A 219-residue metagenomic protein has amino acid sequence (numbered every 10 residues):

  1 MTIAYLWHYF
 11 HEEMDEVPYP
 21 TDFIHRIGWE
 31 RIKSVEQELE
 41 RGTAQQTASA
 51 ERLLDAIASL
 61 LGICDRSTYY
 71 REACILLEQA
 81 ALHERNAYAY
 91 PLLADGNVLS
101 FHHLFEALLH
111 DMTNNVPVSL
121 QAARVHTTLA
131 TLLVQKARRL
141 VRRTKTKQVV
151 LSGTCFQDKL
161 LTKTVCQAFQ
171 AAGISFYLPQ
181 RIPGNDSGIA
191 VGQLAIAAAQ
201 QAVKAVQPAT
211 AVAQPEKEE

Functional and structural regions predicted by a protein language model:
M1-W7, S119, A123-T127, T131 (+2 more regions): Glycine-rich phosphate-binding/hydrolytic loop that grips phosphoryl groups
W7-K147, K159-Q167: A contiguous, well-structured pocket-lining segment that forms one wall/lid of small-molecule binding clefts in soluble
M14, S67-T68, G173, A202-V206: Phosphate-handling active-site elements
E51, A58, G62, Y90-L93 (+7 more regions): Intrinsic structural disorder
L53, C155-F156, L194: Gly/Ser/Thr-rich beta-alpha loop segments that engage phosphate groups in nucleotides
E78, P91, Q157, P183 (+1 more regions): Generic, ordered loop/turn and secondary-structure boundary motif
H126, S152-T154: A short beta-alpha structural unit
K147-S152, K159, V165-I189: Conserved phosphate-binding/catalytic loops in two-lobed NTP-binding clefts
